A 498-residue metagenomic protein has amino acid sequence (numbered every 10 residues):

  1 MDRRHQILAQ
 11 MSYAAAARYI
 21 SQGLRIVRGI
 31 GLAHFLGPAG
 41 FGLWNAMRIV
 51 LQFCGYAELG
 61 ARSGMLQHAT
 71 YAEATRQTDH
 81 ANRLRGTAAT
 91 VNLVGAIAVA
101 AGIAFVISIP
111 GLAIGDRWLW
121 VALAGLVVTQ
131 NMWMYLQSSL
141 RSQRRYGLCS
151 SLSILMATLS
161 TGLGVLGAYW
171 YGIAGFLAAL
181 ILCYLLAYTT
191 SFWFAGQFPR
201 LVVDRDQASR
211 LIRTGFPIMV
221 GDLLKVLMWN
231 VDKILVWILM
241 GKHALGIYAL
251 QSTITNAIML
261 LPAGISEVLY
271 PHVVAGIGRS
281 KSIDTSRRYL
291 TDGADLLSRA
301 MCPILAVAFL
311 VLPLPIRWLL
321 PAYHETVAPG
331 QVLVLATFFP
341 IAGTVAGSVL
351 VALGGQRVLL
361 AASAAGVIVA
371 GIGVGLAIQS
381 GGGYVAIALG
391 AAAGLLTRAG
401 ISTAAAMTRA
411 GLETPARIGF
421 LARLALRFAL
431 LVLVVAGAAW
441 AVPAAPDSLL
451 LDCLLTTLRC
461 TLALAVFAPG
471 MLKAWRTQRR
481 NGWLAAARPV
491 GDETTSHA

Functional and structural regions predicted by a protein language model:
M1-I26, T78-N82, G86, R205-G221 (+5 more regions): N-terminal membrane topogenesis motif
M1-I7, V121, G147, S151 (+7 more regions): Interhelical loop/hinge segments that connect adjacent transmembrane helices in multipass membrane
R3, I107-L123, T291, F309-F338 (+1 more regions): Interfacial segments at transmembrane-helix termini and the short loops linking adjacent helices
A9-I26, M156, F176-A187, S191 (+8 more regions): Transmembrane helical elements of multi-pass membrane transporters/channels
L59-T75, S142, Q251, T255-A294 (+2 more regions): Helix-loop junctions and terminal segments of transmembrane helices in multi-pass membrane transport/translocation
W120-V121, S150-Q197, T214, A364-I372 (+2 more regions): Hydrophobic alpha-helical transmembrane segments
V121, M156, W170, A365-V369 (+2 more regions): Transmembrane alpha-helical segments of multi-pass transport proteins
V128-S151, P199, V334-A365: Membrane-interface junctions at transmembrane-helix termini in multi-pass inner-membrane proteins
